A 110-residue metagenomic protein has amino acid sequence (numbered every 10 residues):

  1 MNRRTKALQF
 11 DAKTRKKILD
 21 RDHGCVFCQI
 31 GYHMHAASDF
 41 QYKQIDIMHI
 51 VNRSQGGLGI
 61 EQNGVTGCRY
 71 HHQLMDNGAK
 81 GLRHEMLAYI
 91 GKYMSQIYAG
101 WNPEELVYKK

Functional and structural regions predicted by a protein language model:
N2, K6, A36-D39, S54-V65 (+1 more regions): Polybasic, low-complexity binding patches
R3-R4, R15, R21, R53: Basic side chains
Q9-D46, C68-Y70: Short cysteine-rich loop/turn motifs with clustered Cys
I47-N52: Short basic/aromatic active-site micro-motif
